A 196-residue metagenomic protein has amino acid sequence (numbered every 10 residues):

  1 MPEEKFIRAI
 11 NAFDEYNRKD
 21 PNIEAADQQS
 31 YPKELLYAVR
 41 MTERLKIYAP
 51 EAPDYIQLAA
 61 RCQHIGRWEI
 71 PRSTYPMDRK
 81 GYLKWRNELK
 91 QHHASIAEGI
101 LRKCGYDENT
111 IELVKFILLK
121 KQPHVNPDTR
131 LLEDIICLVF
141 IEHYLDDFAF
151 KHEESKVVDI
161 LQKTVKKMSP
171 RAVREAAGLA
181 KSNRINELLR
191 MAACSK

Functional and structural regions predicted by a protein language model:
P2-E4, R8-N11, E15, Q28-L35 (+5 more regions): Divalent metal-dependent phosphate-bond-processing catalytic cores, especially two-metal-ion Mg2+/Mn2+ enzymes that act
I10, T42, Q91-E98: An amphipathic alpha-helix signature
D20-I23: Acidic catalytic motifs of isoprenoid enzymes
A25-Q29, K80-R86, P127: A ubiquitous short alpha-helical element
L45-K46, K84-R86, E98-R102: Short secondary-structure capping micro-motifs at structural edges
A52-I96: A glycine-rich, hydrophobic loop/mini-helix early in the fold
P53, Q57, I111-L119: Short, well-structured alpha-helical segments
I96-F116: A contiguous binding-surface segment within folded domains or other stable secondary-structure elements
